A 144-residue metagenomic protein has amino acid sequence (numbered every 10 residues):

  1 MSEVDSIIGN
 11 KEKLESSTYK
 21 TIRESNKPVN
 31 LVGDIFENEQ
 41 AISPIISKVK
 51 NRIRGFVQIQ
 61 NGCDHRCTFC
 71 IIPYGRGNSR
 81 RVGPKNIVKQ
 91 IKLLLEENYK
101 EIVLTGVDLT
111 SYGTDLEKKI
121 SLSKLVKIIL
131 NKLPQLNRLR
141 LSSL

Functional and structural regions predicted by a protein language model:
M1-Y112, K127: Proteins enriched for Cys/Gly/acidic motifs involved in redox and nucleic-acid/cofactor modification
D115: Active-site core of PLP-dependent enzymes with the aminotransferase class I/II
K118-L139: Alpha-helix-loop-beta-strand connector modules within alpha/beta enzyme cores
